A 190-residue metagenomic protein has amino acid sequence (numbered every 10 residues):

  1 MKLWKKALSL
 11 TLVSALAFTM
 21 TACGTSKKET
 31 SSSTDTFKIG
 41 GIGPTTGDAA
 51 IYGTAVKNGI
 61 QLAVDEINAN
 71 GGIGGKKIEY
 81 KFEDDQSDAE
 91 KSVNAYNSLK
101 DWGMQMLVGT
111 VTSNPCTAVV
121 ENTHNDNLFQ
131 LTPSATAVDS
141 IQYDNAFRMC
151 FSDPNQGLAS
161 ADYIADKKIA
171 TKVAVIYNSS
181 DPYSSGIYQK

Functional and structural regions predicted by a protein language model:
M1-K38, A69: Short, low-complexity disordered leader/linker segments with a strong preference for bacterial N-terminal type II
S26-G41, A69-K77, A165-K172: Immediate post-signal peptide segment of exported/extracytoplasmic ligand-binding proteins
K27-E29, Y52-V56, N70-D139: Beta-alpha junction/loop-to-helix N-cap segments that form part of ligand/metal-binding clefts
S33, F37-Q61, E83-A89, V111-T112 (+1 more regions): Extracytoplasmic "Venus flytrap"
Y52-N68, K91, Q130, Q156-A159 (+1 more regions): Short, solvent-exposed amphipathic alpha-helices that sit in or adjacent to ligand/effector-binding or catalytic
Q61, E90-K100, T117, L158-D166 (+1 more regions): Amphipathic, non-transmembrane alpha-helical secondary structure
A146-K190: An alpha-beta-alpha
